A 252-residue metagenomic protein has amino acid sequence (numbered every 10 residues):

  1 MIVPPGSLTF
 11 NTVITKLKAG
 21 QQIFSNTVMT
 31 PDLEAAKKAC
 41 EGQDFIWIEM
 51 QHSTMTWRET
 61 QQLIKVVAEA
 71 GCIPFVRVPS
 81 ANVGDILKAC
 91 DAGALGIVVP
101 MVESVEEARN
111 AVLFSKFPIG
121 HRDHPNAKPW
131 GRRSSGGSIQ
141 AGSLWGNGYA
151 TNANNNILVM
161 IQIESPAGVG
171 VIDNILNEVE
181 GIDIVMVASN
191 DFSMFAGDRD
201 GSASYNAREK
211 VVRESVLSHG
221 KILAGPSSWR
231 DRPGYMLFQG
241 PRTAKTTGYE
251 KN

Functional and structural regions predicted by a protein language model:
M1-T27, Q140-N155, K210-V211: N-terminal amphipathic alpha-helix/helix-capping segment at the start of soluble metabolic enzymes
I23-V28, I46-I48, P74-V78, I97-V99 (+4 more regions): Hydrophobic faces of well-ordered beta-strands that scaffold small-molecule active sites in alpha/beta enzyme cores
E34-Q62, M186-S204: Glycine-rich, proline-tolerant flexible connector loops at the mouths of alpha/beta enzymes
A35-E41, V76, A81-L95, V99 (+3 more regions): Catalytic cores of alpha/beta
W57-D91, S115-D123, T151-N155, G201-P226: Alpha-helix-loop-beta-strand connector modules within alpha/beta enzyme cores
G84, G96-E180, S189: Conserved anion-binding
G96-E107, I184-F195, P233-N252: Glycine-rich phosphate-binding active-site loops on the catalytic face of alpha/beta enzymes
R122-A141, I157-P166, A203-N252: C-terminal alpha-helical cap/extension of soluble enzyme domains
